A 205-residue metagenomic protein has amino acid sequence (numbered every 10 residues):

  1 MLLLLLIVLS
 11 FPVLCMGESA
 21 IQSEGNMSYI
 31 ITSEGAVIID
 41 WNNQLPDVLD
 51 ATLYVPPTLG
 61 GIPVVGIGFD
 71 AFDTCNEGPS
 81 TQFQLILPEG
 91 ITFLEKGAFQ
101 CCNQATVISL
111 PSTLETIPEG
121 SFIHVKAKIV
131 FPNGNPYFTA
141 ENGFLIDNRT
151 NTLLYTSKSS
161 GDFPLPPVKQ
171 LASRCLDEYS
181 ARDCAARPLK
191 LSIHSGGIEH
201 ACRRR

Functional and structural regions predicted by a protein language model:
M1-L3, G17, Q44: Universal eukaryotic N-terminal targeting presequences
L2-P12: Bacterial N-terminal signal peptides
C15-S23: Boundary at the C-terminal end of the N-terminal hydrophobic targeting segment
N26, I30-G35, V48-V65, N76-E95 (+3 more regions): Structural signature of tandem-repeat unit edges
I38-I39: Non-globular, low-complexity intrinsically disordered regions
I67-F69: Extracellular beta-strand-rich solenoid/capping regions of secreted or surface-exposed proteins that bind or remodel
